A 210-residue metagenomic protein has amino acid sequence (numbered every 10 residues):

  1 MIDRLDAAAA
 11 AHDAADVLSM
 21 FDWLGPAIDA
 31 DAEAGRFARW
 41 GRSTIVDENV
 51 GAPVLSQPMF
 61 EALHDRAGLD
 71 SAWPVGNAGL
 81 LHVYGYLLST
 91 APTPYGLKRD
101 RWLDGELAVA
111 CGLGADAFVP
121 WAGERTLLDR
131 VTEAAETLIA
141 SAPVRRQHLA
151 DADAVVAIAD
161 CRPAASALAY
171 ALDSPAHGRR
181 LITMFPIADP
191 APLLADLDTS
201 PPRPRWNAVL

Functional and structural regions predicted by a protein language model:
M1-W23, A27-D31: Eukaryotic low-complexity, non-globular regulatory regions
A34, A38-L210: Functional cores of ribonucleases/endoribonucleases
